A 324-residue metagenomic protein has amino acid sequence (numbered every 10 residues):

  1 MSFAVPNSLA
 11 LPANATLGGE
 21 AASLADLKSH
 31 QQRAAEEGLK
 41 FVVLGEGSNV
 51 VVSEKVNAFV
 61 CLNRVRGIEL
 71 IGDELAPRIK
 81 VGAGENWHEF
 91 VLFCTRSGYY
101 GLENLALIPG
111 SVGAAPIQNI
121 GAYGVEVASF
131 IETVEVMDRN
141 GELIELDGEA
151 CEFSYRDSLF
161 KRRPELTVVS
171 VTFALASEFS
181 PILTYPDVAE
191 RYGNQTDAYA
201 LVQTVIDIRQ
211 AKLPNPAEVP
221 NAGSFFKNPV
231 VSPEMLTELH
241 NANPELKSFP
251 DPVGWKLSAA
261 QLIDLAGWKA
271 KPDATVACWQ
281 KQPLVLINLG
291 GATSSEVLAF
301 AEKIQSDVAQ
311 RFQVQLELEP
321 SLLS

Functional and structural regions predicted by a protein language model:
S2-E132, M137-N140: Anion-binding (especially nucleotide phosphate/pyrophosphate-binding) glycine-rich loop and adjoining beta-alpha core
F3-S8, V50, L143-S295, R311-S324: Phosphate/pyrophosphate- and phosphate-bearing ligand-binding catalytic cores of soluble enzymes
Y99, S294-V297: Beta-rich strand-turn-strand
I304: Phosphate/pyrophosphate-binding loops and the adjoining catalytic core of nucleotide-dependent enzymes
